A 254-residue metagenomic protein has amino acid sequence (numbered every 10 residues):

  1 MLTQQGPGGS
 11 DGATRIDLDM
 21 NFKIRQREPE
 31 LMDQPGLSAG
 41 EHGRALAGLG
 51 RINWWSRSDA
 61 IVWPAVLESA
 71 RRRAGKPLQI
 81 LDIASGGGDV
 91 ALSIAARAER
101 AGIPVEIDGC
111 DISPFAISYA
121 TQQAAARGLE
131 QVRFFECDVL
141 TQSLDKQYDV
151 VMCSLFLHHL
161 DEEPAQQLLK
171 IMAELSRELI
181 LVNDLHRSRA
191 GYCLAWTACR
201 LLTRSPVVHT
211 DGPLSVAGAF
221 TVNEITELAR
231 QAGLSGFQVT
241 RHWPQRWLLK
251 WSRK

Functional and structural regions predicted by a protein language model:
R15-A47: N-terminal, positively charged/glycine-rich alpha-helical extensions of SAM-dependent methyltransferases
P35, A39-P64, S69-A70: Class I SAM-dependent methyltransferase Rossmann-like catalytic core, especially the SAM/SAH-binding loop
L81, G87-D89, S93-V139: Class I SAM-dependent methyltransferase SAM/SAH-binding core
T141-K146: Short conserved loop adjoining the S-adenosyl-L-methionine
M152: A conserved beta-strand element that flanks and buttresses the S-adenosyl-L-methionine
L160-I171: A short, conserved alpha-helix within the catalytic core of class I
S176-L185: Conserved beta-strand signature within the Rossmann-like core of class I S-adenosyl-L-methionine
L185-A232, Q238: C-terminal alpha-helical "lid/dimerization" subdomain adjacent to the S-adenosyl-L-methionine
